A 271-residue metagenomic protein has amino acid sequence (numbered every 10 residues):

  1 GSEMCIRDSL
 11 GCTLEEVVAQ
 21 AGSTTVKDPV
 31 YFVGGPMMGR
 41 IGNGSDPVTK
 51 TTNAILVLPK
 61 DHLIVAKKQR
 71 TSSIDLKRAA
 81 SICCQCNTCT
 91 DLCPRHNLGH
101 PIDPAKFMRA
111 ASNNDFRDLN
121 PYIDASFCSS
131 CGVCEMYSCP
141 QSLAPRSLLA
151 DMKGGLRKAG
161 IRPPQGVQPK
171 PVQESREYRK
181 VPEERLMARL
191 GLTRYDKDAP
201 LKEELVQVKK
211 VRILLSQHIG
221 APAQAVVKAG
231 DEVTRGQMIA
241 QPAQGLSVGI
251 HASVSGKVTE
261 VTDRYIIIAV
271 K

Functional and structural regions predicted by a protein language model:
G1-C5: Short, small-residue-biased leader/transition segments that mark boundaries at the very start of proteins
S9-T24: Short amphipathic, charge-patterned alpha-helical segments
T24-G35: Short loop-to-beta-strand transition segments
L58-A80, T90, R95-V172: Ferredoxin-type iron-sulfur electron-transfer modules in oxidoreductases and energy-metabolism complexes
P171-P222, V226: N-terminal, Lys/Arg-enriched amphipathic/low-complexity engagement segments that precede the first folded domain
A223-E232, G236: Short histidine-centered loop motifs in beta-beta connectors
T234-S247, Y265-I267: Short hydrophobic beta/alpha edge segments that flank linear recognition/processing sites
G256-V258: Conserved hydrophobic positions within beta-strands
